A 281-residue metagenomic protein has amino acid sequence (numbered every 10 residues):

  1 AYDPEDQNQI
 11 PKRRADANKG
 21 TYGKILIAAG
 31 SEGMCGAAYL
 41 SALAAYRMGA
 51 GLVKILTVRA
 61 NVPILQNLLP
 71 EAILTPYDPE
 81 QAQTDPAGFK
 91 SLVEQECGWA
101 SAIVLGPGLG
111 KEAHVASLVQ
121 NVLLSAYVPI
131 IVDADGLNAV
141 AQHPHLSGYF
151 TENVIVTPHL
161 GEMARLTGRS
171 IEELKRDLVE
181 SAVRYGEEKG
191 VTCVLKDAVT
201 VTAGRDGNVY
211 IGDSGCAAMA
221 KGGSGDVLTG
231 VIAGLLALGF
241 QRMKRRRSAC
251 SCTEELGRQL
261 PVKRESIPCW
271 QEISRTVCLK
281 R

Functional and structural regions predicted by a protein language model:
A1-P129, N138-I155, L160-R281: Small-residue (G/A/S/T)-rich helix-start motifs and N-terminal tracts that mark the onset
